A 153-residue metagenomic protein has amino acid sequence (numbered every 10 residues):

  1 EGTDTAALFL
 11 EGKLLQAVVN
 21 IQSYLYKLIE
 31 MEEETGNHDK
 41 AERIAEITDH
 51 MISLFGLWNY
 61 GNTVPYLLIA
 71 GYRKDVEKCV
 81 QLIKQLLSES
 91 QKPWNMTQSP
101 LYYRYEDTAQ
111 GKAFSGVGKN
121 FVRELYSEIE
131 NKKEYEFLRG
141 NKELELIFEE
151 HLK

Functional and structural regions predicted by a protein language model:
E1-N20: Solenoidal tandem-repeat scaffolds enriched in leucines and small polar residues
Q16-R139, E150-K153: Alpha-helical protein-protein interaction modules
R139-E145: Mid-to-C-terminal alpha-helical segments outside catalytic/metal-binding sites
